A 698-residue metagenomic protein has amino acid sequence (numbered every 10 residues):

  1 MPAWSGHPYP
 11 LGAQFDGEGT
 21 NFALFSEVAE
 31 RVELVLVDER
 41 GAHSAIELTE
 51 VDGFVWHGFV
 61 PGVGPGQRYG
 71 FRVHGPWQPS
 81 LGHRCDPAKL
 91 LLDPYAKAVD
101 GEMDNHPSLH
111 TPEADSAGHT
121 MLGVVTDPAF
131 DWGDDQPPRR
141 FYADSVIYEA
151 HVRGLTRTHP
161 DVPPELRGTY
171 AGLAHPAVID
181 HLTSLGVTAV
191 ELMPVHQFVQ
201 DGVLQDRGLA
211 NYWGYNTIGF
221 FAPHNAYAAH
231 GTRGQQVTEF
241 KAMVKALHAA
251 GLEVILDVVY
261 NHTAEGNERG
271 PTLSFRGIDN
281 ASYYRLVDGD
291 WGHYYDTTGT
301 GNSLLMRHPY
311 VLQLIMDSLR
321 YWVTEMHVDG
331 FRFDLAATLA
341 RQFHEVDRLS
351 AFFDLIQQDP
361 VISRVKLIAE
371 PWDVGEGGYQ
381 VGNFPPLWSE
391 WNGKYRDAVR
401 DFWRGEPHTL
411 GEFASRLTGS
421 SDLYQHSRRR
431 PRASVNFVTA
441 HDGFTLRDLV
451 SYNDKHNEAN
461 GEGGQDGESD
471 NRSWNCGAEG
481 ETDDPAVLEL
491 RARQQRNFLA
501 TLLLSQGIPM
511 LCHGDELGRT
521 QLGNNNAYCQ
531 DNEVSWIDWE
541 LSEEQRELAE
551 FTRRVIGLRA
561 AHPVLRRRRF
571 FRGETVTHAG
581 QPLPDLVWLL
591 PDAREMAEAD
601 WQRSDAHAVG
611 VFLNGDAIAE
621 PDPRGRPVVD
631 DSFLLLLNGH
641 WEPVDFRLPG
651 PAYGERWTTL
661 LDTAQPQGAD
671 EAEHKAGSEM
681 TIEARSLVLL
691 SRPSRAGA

Functional and structural regions predicted by a protein language model:
M1-Y148, R153, Y170, T482 (+3 more regions): Carbohydrate-interacting/catalytic domains
L24, F71, A150, L192 (+9 more regions): Conserved, mostly hydrophobic/aromatic
V28, E50-D52, G62-G64, G75 (+18 more regions): Short, flexible loop/turn elements at secondary-structure junctions
V73-D134, D201-N216, G270-T297, L410 (+1 more regions): Core domains of carbohydrate- and sulfate-ester-processing enzymes
Q78-G82, T156-T158, F198-G202, H262-E265 (+5 more regions): Short catalytic/ligand-binding loop motif for oxyanion handling, primarily in non-cytosolic enzymes, centered on
V146-Y148, V190, V254-L256, F331 (+2 more regions): Hydrophobic faces of well-ordered beta-strands that scaffold small-molecule active sites in alpha/beta enzyme cores
H151-V328, L335-Q358, G378, L423: Substrate-binding/active-site clefts of carbohydrate-active enzymes
H327, R348-H513, G518, L522 (+7 more regions): Conserved alpha/beta catalytic core and glycan-binding cleft of carbohydrate-active enzymes
